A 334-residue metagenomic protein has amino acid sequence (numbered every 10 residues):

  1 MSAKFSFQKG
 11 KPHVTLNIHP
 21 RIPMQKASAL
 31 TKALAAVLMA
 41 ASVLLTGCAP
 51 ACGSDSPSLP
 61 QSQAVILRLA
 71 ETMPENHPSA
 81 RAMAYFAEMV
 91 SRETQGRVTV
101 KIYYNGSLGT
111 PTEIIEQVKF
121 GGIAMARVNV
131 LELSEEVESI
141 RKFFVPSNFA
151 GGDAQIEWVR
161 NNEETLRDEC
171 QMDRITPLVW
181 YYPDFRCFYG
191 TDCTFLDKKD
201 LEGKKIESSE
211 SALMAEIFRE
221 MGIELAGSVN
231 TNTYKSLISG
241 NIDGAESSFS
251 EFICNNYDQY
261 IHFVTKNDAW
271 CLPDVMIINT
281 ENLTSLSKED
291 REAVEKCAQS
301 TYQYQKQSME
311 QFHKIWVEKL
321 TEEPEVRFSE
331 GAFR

Functional and structural regions predicted by a protein language model:
M1-I66: Short, low-complexity disordered leader/linker segments with a strong preference for bacterial N-terminal type II
L38, M172-R174: Short beta-strand-initiation
C48-A150, C170, P177-R334: N-terminal secretory/targeting leader peptides
A150-R167: A gly/proline- and charged-residue-enriched helix-loop-helix capping module
E157-W158, T176-L178: Short beta-strand-centered segments that line the small-molecule binding cleft or hinge of alpha/beta clamshell
